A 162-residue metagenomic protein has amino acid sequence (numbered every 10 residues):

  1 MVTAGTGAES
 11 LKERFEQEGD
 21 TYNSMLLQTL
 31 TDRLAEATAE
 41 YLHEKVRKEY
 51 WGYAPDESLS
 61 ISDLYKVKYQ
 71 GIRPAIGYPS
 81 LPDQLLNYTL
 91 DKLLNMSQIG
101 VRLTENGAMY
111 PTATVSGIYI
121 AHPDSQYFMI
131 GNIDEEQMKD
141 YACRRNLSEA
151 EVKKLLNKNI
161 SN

Functional and structural regions predicted by a protein language model:
M1-Q126, L155-N157: Small-residue-enriched alpha-helical segments and adjacent helix-cap loops that form tight helix-helix packing
A121-N162: Charged substrate- and nucleic-acid-binding regions of tRNA-handling and nucleotidyl-transfer enzymes, centered on
